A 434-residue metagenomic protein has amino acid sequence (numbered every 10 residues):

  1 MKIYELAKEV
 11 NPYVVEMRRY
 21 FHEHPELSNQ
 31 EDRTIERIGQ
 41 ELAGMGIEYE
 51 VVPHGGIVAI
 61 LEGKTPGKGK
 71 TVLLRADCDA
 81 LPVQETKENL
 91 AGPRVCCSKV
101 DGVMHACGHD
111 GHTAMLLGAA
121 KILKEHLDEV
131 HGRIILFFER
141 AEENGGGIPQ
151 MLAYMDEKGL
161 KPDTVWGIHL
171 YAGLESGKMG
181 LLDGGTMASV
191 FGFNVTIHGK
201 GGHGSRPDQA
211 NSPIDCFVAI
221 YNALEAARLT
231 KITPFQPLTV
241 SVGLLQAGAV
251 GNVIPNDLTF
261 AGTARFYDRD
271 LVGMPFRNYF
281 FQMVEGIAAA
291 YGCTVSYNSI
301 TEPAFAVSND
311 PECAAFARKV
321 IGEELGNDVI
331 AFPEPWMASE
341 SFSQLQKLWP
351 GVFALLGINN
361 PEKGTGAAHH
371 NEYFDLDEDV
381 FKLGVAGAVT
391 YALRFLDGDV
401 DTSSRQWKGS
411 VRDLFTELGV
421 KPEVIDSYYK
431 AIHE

Functional and structural regions predicted by a protein language model:
M1-H105, D110, A114-H131: Acidic/His- and Gly-rich active-site-bordering loop/insert found across diverse amide/peptide-bond hydrolases
N11-V14, I35-G39, L116, I214 (+5 more regions): Hydrophobic face of alpha-helices
F21, L74, H109, L136 (+7 more regions): Divalent metal-coordination and catalytic microenvironments
Y49-E50, E142, D183-A188, E334-W336 (+1 more regions): Short Gly/Pro-enriched turn/cap motifs at secondary-structure boundaries
L73-R75, Q84, F193, F353-I358: Non-cysteine beta-strand/loop elements that form the S-adenosyl-L-methionine
L81-V83, R94-M104, D110-G111, L123-P255 (+1 more regions): Histidine/acidic-residue-rich, glycine-tolerant segments that coordinate divalent metal ions
V218-E434: Metal-dependent amide/peptide-bond hydrolase catalytic core, centered on the "pita-bread" metallohydrolase fold
